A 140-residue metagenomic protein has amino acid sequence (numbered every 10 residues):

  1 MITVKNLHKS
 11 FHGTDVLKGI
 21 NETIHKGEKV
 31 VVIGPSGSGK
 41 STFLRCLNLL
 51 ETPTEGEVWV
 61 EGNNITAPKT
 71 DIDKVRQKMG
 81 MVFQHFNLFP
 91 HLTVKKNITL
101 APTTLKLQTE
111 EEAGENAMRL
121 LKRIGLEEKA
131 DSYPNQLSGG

Functional and structural regions predicted by a protein language model:
M1-G140: ABC family nucleotide-binding domain
